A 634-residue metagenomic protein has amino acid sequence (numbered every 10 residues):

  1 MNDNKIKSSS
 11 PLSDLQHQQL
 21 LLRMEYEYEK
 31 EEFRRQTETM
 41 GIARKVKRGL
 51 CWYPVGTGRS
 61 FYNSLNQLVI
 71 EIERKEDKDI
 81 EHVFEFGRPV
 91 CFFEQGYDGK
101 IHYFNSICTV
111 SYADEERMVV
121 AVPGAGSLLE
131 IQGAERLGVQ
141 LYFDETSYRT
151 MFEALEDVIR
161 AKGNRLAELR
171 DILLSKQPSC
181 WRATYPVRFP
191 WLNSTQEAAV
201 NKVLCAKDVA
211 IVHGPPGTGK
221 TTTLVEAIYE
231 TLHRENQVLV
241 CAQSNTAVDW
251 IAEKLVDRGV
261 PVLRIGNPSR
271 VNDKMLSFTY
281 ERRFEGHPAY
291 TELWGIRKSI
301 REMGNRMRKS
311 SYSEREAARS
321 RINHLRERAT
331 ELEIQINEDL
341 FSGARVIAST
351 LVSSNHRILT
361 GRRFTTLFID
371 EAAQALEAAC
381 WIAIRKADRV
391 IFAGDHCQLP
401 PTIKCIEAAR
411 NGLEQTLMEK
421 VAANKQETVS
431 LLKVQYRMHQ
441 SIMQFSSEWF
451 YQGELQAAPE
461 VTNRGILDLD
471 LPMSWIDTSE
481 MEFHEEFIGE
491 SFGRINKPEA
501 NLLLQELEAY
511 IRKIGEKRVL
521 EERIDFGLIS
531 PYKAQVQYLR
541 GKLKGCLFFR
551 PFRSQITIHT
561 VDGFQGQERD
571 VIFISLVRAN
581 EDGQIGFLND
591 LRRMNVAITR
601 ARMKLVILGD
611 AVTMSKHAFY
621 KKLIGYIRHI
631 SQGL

Functional and structural regions predicted by a protein language model:
M1-F86, M118: A helicase ATPase "motif cassette" and its flanking acidic/Ser/Thr-rich regulatory loops
N2-R23, K75-N201, D257, K274-K298 (+1 more regions): Pre-ATPase regulatory/linker segments immediately N-terminal to the P-loop/RecA-like helicase/translocase core
E71, C91-F93, T109, V119-A121 (+6 more regions): Beta-strand cores of modular interaction/reader domains in eukaryotic scaffold and signaling proteins, especially PDZ
F92-E94, T350, S575: Residue-level recognition of conserved beta-strand edge/terminus positions
G96, H102, G124, L173-F284 (+2 more regions): ASCE P-loop NTPase helicase motor core
T184-R188, L204-E230, E316, L471-E506: Glycine-rich phosphate-binding "P-loop"
R234-N236, S244, E338, V352-L634: Conserved helicase motor core of SF1/SF2 NTP-dependent helicases
Y280-N323, I384-K386, I598: ATP-hydrolysis module of ASCE/P-loop NTPase motor domains, specifically the Walker B Asp-Glu catalytic pair
